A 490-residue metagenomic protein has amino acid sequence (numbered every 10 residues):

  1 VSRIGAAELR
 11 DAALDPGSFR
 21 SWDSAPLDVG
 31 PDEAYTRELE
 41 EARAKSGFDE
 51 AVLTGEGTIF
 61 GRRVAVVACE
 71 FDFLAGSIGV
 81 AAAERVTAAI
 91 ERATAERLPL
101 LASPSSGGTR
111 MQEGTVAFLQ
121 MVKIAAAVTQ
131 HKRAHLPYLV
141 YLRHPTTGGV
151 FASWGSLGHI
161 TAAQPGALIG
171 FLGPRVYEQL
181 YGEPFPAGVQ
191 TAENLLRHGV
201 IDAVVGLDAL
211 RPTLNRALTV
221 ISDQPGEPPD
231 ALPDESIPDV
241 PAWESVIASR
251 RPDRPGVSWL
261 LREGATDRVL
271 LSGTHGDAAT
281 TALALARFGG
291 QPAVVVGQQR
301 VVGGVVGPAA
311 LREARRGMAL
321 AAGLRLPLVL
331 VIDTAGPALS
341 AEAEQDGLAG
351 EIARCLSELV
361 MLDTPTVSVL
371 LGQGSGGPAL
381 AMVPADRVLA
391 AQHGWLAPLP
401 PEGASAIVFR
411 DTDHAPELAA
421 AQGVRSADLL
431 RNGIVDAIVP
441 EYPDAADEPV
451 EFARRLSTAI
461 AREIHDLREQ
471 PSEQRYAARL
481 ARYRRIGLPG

Functional and structural regions predicted by a protein language model:
V1-I59, R63, R211-A293, G297-G303 (+1 more regions): Intrinsically disordered, low-complexity segments enriched in small/flexible residues
A6, A82-R85, A89, Q120-K123 (+15 more regions): General structural feature for long, well-ordered alpha-helical segments within catalytic domains of soluble enzymes
P16, S21-S24, V29-P31, R37 (+21 more regions): Generic structural "secondary-structure junction" signal
G55-K132, L139, A284-V360, T366-V369 (+1 more regions): Cleft-lining beta-strand/loop regions that shape enzyme active-site pockets
S106-G226, G336-A461, H465, E469: Conserved catalytic cores of soluble enzyme domains, especially glycine-rich substrate-binding beta-alpha loops
G148, A231-L232, G323-L324: Short hydrophobic "helix-edge" motifs at membrane interfaces and signal-peptide entry regions
